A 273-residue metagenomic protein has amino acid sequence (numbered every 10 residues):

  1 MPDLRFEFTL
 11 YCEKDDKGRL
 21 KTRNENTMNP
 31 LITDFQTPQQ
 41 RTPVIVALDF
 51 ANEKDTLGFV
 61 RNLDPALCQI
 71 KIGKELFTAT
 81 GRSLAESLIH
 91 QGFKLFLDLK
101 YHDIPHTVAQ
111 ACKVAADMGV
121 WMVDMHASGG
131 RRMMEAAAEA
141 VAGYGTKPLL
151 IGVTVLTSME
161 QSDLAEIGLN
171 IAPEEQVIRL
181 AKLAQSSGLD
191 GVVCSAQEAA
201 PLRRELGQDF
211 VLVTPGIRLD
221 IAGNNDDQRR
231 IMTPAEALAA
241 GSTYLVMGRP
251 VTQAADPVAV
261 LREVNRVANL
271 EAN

Functional and structural regions predicted by a protein language model:
M28-A51, D55-G58, A200, R204-E205: N-terminal amphipathic alpha-helix/helix-capping segment at the start of soluble metabolic enzymes
R41, D103, T107-A111, M118-D190 (+3 more regions): Conserved anion-binding
V44-L48, I70-I72, L95-L99, V123-M125 (+4 more regions): Hydrophobic faces of well-ordered beta-strands that scaffold small-molecule active sites in alpha/beta enzyme cores
L84-F96, E139-I151, L202-L219, V264-A272: Alpha-helix-loop-beta-strand connector modules within alpha/beta enzyme cores
H106-V114, N225-S242: Catalytic cores of alpha/beta
M125-G130, R230, P234-V260: Glycine-rich phosphate-binding active-site loops on the catalytic face of alpha/beta enzymes
M134-A138, V251-N273: C-terminal helical cap(s) of enzyme catalytic domains, especially alpha/beta-barrels
